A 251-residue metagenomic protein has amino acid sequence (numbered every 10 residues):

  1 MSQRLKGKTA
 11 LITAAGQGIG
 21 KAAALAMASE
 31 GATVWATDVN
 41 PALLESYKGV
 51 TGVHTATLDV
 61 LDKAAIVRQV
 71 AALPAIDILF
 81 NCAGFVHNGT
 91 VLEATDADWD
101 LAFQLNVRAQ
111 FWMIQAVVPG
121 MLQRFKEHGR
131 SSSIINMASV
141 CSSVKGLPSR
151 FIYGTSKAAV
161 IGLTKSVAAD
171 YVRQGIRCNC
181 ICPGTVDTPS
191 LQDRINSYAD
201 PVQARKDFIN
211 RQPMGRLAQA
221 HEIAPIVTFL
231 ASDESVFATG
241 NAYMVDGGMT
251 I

Functional and structural regions predicted by a protein language model:
T90-V91, D98-F103, F208: Substrate-binding pocket helix/loop in short-chain dehydrogenase/reductase
A94, K145-G154, S166, R194: Active-site loop-to-helix junction immediately N-terminal to the catalytic Tyr of the SDR YXXXK motif in Rossmann-fold
F111, R216-V245, T250: C-terminal substrate-recognition "lid" of short-chain dehydrogenase/reductases
I114, S156, T164: Active-site helix of classical SDR
P119, A169-D170, V236: Alpha-helical segment proximal to the catalytic Tyr-Lys
S139: Residue(s) in the substrate-gating loop at a strand-loop-helix junction that position the organic substrate next
V172, R177, A238-G240: Short, small/polar-rich loop/turn modules that mediate ligand/substrate recognition or access, typified
